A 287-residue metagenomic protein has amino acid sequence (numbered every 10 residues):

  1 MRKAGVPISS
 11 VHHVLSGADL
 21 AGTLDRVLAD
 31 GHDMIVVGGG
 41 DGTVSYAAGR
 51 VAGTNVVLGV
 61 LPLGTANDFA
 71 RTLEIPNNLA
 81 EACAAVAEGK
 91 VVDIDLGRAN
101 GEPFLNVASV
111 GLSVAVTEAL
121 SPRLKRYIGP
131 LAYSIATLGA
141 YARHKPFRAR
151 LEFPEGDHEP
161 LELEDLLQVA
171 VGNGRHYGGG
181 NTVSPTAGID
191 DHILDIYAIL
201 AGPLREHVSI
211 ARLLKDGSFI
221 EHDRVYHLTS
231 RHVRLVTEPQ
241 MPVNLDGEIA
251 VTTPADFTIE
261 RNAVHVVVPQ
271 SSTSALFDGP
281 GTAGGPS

Functional and structural regions predicted by a protein language model:
M1-I35, S45, G49, T273-S287: ATP/NTP phosphate-donor binding region
K3-A4, V11-V14, G53-V57, L61-Q168: Catalytic core of DAGKc-family lipid kinases
G38-G40, L63, N173: Glycine-rich beta-strand-to-loop/alpha-helix junction loops that act as flexible
G42-A47, D68: Short glycine/serine/threonine-rich phosphate/pyrophosphate-binding segments that cradle anionic phosphate groups
S109, S113, A170-P185, I249: Glycine-rich phosphate/pyrophosphate-binding beta-alpha loops
P122-A132, P185-E206: Gly/Ser/Thr-rich active-site loops/lids in small-molecule metabolic enzymes that frequently grip phosphoryl groups
F153-E155, G188, A198-S287: ATP/nucleoside-binding phosphotransfer catalytic cores, i.e., glycine-rich phosphate-binding loops
